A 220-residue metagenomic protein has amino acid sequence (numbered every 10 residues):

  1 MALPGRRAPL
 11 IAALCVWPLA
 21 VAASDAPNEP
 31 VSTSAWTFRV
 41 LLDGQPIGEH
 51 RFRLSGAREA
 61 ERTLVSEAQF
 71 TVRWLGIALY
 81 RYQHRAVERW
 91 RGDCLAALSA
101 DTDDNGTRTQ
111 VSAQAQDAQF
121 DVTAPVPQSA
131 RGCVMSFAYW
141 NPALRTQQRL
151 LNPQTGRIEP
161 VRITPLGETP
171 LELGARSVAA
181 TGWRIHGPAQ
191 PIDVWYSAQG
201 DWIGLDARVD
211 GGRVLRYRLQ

Functional and structural regions predicted by a protein language model:
M1, R6-I11: N-terminal export leaders
W17-A23: N-terminal signal peptide c-region/cleavage motif recognized by signal peptidases
S24-D117, V122-V126, G132-Q220: Acidic, serine/threonine-rich low-complexity disordered tracts
